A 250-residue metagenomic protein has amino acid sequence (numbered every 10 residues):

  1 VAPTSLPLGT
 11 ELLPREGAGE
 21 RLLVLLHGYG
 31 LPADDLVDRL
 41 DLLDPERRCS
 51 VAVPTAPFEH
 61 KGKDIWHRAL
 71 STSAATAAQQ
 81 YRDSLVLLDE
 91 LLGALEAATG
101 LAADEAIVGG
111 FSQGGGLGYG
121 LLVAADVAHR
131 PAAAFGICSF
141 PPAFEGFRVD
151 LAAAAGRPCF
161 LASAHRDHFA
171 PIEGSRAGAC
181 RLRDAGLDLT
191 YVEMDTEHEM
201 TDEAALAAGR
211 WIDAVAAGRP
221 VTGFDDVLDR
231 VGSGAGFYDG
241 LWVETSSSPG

Functional and structural regions predicted by a protein language model:
A2-L101: Serine-hydrolase catalytic machinery in alpha/beta-hydrolase-like enzymes
L36-R39, F147, P171-R181: Short alpha-helix in the alpha/beta-hydrolase fold that links the catalytic acid
G62-A69, S139-C159: Flexible "cap/lid" loop of the alpha/beta hydrolase fold
G110-G114: Gly/Ala-rich beta-loop-alpha elbow adjacent to hydrolase catalytic centers
G115-V127, A134: Short glycine-enriched nucleophile-adjacent loop and the immediately C-terminal alpha-helix near the catalytic center
A128-P142: A conserved short beta-strand
F160-S163, D167: Short beta-strand/loop motif that positions the catalytic acidic residue of the alpha/beta-hydrolase fold
R176-G250: C-terminal catalytic histidine-bearing segment of alpha/beta-hydrolase fold enzymes
